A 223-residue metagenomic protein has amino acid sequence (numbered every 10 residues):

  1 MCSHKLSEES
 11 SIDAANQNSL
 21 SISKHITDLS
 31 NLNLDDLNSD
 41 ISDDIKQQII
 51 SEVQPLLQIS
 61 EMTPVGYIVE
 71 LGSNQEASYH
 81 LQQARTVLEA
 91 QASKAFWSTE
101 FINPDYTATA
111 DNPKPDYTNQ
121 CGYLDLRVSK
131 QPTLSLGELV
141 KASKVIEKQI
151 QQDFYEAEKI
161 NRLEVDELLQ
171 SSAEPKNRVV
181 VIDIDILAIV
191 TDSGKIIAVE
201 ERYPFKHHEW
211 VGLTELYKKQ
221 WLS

Functional and structural regions predicted by a protein language model:
M1-D36, S42: Mixed-charge, low-complexity intrinsically disordered regions
H4, H25, H80, H207-H208: Histidine (H) residue identity feature
I26-L29, L37-E61: N-terminal low-complexity, Pro/Thr/Ser-rich intrinsically disordered segments that act as propeptides or flexible
S39-D43, V69-E70, A92-A95, G137-A142: N-terminal start-of-chain detector that recognizes signal peptides and the immediate post-cleavage beginning
D43-D44, Q48, Q54, T109-Y117 (+2 more regions): Flexible, gly/pro- and Lys/Arg-enriched active-site loops
I49-Q91, W97-Y106: N-terminal beta1-alpha1 ligand-phosphate binding loop
L71-S73, Y123-K130, A188-T191: Short beta-strand-to-loop capping motifs
Q83-L139: Short, surface-exposed acidic-centric catalytic microdomains
